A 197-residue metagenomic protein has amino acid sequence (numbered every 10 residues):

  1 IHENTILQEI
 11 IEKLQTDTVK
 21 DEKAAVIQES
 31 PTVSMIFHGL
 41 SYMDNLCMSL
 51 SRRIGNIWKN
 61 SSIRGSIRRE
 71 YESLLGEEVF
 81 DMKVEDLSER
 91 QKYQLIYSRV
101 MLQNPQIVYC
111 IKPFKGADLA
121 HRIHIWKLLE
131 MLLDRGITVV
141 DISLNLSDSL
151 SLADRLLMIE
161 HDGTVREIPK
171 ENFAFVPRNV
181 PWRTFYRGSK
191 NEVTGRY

Functional and structural regions predicted by a protein language model:
I1-I54: ABC ATPase nucleotide-binding domain signature region
Y97: Hydrophobic anchor residue at the start of the ABC signature
I111, A117-D118: ABC-family nucleotide-binding domains
R122-R135: Helical segment within the ABC ATPase nucleotide-binding domain
G136-I142: Conserved H-loop
S149-S151: A short, surface-exposed alpha-helical micro-motif characterized by mixed small hydrophobic and charged/polar residues
G163-K190: Conserved beta-strand-loop-alpha-helix hinge in the C-terminal portion of ABC ATPase nucleotide-binding domains
